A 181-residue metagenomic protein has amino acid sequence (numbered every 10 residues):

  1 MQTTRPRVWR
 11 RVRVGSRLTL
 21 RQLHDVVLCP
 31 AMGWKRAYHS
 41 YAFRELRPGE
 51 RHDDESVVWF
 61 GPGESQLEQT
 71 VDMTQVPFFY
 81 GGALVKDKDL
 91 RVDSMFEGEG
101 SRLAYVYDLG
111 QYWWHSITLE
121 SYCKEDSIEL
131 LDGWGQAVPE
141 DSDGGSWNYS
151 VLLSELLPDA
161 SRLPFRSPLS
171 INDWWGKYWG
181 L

Functional and structural regions predicted by a protein language model:
M1-L181: Short linear regulatory motifs enriched in tryptophan with gly/pro/ser
